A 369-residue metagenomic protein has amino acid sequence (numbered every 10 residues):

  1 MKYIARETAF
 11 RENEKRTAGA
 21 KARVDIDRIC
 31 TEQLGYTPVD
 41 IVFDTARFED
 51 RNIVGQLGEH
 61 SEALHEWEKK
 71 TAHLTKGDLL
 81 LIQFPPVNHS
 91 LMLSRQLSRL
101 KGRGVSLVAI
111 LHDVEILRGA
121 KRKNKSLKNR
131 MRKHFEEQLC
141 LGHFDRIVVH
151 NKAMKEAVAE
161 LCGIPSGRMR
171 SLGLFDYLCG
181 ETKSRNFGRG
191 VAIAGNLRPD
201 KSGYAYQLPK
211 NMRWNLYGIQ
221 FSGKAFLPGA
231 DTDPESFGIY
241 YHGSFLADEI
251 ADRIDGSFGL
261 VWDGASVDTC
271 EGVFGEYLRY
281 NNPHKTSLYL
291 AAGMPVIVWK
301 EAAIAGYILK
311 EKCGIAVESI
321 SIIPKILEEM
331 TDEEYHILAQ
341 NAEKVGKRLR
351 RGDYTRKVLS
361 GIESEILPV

Functional and structural regions predicted by a protein language model:
M1-Q96, L100-V108, L117-L127, E301-I304: N-terminal pre-catalytic "stem/leader" segment of glycosyltransferase-like enzymes
G19-A22, V149-N151, L174, W299-K300: Replace "coordinates the UDP/GDP/TDP-sugar" with "coordinates nucleotide-activated sugar donors
S98-R103, K125-I147: Membrane-proximal helix-turn-helix segments that form the acceptor-binding/catalytic region of lipid-linked
G119, G142-M169: A short, active-site helix/loop in glycosyltransferases that binds the activated sugar's phosphate group
F175-D255: Conserved catalytic-core segment of nucleotide-activated headgroup transferases in glycan assembly
G188, E318-L327, D332-V369: A charged, aromatic-enriched C-terminal amphipathic alpha-helix characteristic of glycosyltransferases across folds
A247-A292, V298-G306: Nucleotide-sugar-dependent
E311-V317: A short acidic/histidine/glycine-rich donor-binding loop in glycosyltransferase catalytic cores
